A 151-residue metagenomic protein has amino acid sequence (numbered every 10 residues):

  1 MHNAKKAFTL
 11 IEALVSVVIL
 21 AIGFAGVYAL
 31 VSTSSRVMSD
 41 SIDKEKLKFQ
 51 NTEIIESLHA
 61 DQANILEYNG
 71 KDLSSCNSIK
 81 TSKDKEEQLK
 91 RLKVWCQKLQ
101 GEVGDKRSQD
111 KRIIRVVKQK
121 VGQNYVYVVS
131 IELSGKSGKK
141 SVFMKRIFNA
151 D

Functional and structural regions predicted by a protein language model:
H2-T52: Aliphatic-rich helix starts adjacent to a transmembrane/signal segment
S41-K48, T52-D151: Flexible, low-complexity segments enriched in proline/glycine/serine and punctuated by aromatic residues
